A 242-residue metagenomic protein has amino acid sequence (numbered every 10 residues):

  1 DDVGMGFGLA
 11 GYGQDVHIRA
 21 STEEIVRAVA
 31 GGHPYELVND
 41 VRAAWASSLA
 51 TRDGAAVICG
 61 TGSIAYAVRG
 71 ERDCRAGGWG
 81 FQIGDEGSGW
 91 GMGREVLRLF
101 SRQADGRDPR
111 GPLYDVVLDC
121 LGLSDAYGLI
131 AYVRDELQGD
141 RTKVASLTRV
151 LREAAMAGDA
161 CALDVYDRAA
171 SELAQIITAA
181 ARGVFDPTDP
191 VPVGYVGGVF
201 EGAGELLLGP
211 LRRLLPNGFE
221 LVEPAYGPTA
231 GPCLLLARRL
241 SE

Functional and structural regions predicted by a protein language model:
D1-D2, R27-A28, S47-A55, R98-E242: ATP-binding/phosphotransfer module of carbohydrate and carboxylate kinases, centering on a glycine-rich
D2-G8, V38: Glycine- and acidic-rich phosphate- and metal-coordinating loops
M5, C74, V193: A broad, low-specificity signal marking well-ordered, structured residues that form hydrophobic/aromatic
G8-G13, C59, A157, D164: N-terminal loops that bind phosphate or other acidic moieties and the adjacent beta-alpha structural core
Y12-G111: Phosphate-binding/catalytic loop of phosphoryl-transfer enzymes
